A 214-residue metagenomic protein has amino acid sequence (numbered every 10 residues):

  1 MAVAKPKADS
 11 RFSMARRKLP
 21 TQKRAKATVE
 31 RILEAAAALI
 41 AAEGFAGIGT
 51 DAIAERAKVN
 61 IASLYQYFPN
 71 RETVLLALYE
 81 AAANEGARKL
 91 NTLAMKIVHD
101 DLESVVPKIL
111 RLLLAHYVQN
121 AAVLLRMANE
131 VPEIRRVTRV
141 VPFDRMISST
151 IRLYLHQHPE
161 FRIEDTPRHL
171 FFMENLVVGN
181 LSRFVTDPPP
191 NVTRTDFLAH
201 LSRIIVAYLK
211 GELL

Functional and structural regions predicted by a protein language model:
M1-A27, L213-L214: N-terminal intrinsically disordered/low-complexity leader segments
K5, L125-N129, V137, L155-I204 (+1 more regions): Hydrophobic/aromatic-rich alpha-helical bundle segments in the mid-to-C-terminal region
A27, R31, A35, L39-T73: Helix-turn-helix
I32-I40, G86, L113, V177 (+1 more regions): Short hydrophobic clusters on alpha-helical segments that form packing/core surfaces in small helical domains
G47-T50, I61, E72, Y79 (+4 more regions): Membrane-embedded alpha-helical bundles of multi-pass transporters/translocases, especially carrier/permease families
L75-A82, M127, F143, I147: Alpha-helical DNA-contacting segments of helix-turn-helix folds
N84-N91, S104-Q119, I134-E160, R168-F172 (+2 more regions): Amphipathic alpha-helical packing segments from all-alpha helical-bundle domains
T92-K96, M127-I134: Short linear capping/connector segments at secondary-structure termini
